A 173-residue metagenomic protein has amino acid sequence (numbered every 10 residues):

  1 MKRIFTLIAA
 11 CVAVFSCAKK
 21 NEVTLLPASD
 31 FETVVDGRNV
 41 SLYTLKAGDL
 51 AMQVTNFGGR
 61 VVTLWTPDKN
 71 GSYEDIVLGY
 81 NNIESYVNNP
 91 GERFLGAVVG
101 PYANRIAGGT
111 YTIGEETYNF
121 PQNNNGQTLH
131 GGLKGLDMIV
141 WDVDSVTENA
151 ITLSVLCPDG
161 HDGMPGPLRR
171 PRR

Functional and structural regions predicted by a protein language model:
K2-I8: Sec-dependent signal peptide recognition, specifically the positively charged N-region followed immediately by
R3, A18-R173: Surface-exposed acidic/polar loop and edge beta-strand patches at domain peripheries
V14-S16: C-terminal motif of bacterial Sec signal peptides marking the signal peptidase cleavage site
